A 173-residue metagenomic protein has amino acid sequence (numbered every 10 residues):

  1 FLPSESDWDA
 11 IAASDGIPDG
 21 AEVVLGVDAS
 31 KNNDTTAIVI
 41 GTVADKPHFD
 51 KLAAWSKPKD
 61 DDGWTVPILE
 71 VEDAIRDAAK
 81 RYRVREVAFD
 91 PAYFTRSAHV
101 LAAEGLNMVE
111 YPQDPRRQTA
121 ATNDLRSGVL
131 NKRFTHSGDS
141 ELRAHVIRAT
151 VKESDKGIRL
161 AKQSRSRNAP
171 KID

Functional and structural regions predicted by a protein language model:
F1-Q113, T119, N123, R133-D173: RNase H-like, metal-dependent nuclease domains and their acidic two-metal-ion catalytic environment used
G128-K132: Compositionally biased low-complexity segments at domain edges in trafficked proteins and select soluble regulators
